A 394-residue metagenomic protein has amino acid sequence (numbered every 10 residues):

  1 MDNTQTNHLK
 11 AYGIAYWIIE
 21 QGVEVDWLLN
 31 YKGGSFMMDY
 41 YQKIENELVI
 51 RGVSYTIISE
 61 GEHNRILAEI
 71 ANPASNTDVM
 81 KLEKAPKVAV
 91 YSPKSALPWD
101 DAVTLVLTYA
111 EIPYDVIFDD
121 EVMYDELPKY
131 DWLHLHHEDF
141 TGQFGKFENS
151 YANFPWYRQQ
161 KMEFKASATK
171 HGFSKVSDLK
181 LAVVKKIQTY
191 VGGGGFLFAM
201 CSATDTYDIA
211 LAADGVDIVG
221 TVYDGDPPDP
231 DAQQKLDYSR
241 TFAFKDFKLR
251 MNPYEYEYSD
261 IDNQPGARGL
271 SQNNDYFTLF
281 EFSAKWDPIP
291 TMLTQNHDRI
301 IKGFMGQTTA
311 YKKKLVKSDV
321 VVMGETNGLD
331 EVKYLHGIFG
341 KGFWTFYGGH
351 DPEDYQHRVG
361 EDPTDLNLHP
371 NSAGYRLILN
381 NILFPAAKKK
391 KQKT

Functional and structural regions predicted by a protein language model:
M1-D101, G349: Hydrophobic targeting/anchoring helices
M1-D2, T6, M37-N46, A96-T204 (+1 more regions): Helical hinge/lid and interdomain linker segments adjacent to catalytic or ligand-binding clefts that mediate domain
L9-M37, D217, L315-T394: Extracellular ligand-binding/catalytic regions of CAZymes and related secreted enzymes and adhesion modules
W27, A89-V90, V116, L133-L135 (+2 more regions): Structural recognition of the beta-strand scaffold that forms the well-ordered cores of secreted hydrolase catalytic
A71-N76, D120-V122, L329-K333: Alpha-helical scaffolding within the catalytic cores of extracellular/periplasmic polymer-degrading hydrolases
K81-K84, D125-P128, Y190, L315 (+1 more regions): Extracellular/periplasmic catalytic domains that process cell-envelope and extracellular macromolecules
D101, T108, D205, K235-V359: Catalytic beta-strand/loop cores that center a nucleophilic Ser/Cys/Thr and support acyl-enzyme chemistry
L181, T189-G192, T204, D208-E257: Serine-dependent carboxylesterase/thioesterase catalytic core of lipase-like alpha/beta-hydrolase/SGNH enzymes
